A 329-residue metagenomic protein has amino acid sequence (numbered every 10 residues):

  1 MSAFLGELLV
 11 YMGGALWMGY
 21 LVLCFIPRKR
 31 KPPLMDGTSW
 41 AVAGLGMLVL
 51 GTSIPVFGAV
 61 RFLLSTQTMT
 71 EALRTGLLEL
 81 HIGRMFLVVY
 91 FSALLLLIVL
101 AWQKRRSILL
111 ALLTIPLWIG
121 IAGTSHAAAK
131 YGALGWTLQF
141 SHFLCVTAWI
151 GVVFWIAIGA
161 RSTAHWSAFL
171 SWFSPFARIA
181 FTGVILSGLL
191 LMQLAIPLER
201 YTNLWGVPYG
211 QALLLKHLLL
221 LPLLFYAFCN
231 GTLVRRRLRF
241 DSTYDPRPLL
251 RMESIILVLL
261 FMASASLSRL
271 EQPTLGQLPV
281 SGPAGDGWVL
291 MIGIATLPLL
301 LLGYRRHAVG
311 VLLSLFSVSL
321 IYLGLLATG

Functional and structural regions predicted by a protein language model:
M1-G329: Polytopic transmembrane helical bundles with strong interfacial aromatic enrichment
